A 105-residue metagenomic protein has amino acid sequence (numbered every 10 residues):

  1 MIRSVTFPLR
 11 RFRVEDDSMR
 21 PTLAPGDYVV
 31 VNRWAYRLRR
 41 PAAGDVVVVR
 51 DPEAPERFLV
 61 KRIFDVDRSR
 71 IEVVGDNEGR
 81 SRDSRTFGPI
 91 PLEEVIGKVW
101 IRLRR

Functional and structural regions predicted by a protein language model:
M1-R105: Extended hydrophobic leader/signal-anchor segments used for secretion and membrane insertion
